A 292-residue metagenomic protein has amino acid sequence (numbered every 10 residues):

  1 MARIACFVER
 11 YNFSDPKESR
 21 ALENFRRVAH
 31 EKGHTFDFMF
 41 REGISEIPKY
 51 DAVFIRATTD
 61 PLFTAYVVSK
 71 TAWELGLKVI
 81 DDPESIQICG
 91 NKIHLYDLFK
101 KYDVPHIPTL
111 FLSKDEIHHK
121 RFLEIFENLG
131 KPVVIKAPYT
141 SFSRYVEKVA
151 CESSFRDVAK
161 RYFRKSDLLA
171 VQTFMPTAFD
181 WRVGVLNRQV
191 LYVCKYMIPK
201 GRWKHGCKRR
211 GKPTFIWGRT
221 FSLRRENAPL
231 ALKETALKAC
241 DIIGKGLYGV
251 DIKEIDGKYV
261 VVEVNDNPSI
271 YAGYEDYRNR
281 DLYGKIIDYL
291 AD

Functional and structural regions predicted by a protein language model:
A2-V8, L75-G76, I86-W181, L230 (+1 more regions): Active-site nucleotide/adenylate-binding loops and adjacent lid/helix of ATP-dependent enzymes
R10-S113: Conserved N-proximal alpha/beta basic substrate-recognition cap immediately N-terminal to, or forming the N-lobe
F38-F40, Q172, K245-D256: A short glycine-rich, hydrophobically flanked beta-strand micro-motif that places a catalytic Asp/Glu for divalent metal
T58-D60, Y139-T140, N267: Short glycine-rich anion-binding loops that position phosphate/pyrophosphate groups of nucleotides and phosphorylated
V133, L191-Y192, Y248, V260-E263: Protein kinase-like catalytic core scaffold
R144-C240: Phosphate-binding site of ATP-dependent enzymes
N227, D241, E254-D292: C-terminal active-site "lid" helix and adjoining low-complexity regulatory extension at the edge of ATP-using catalytic
